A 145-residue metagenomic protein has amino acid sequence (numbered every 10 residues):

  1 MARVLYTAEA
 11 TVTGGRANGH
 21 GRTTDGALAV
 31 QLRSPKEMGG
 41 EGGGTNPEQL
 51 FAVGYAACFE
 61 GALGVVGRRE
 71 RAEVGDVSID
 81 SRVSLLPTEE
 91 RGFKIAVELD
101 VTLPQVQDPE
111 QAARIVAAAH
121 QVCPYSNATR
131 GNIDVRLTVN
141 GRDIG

Functional and structural regions predicted by a protein language model:
M1-V53, E60-G145: Extended beta-strand/beta-hairpin segments
